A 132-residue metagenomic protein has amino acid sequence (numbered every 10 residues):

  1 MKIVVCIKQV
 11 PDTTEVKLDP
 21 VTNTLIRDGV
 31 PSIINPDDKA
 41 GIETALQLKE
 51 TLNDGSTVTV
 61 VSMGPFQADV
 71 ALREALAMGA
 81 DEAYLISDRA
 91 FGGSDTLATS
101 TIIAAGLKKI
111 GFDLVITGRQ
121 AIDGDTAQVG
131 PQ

Functional and structural regions predicted by a protein language model:
M1-Q132: N-terminal glycine-rich FAD/FM-binding segment characteristic of electron-transfer flavoproteins
